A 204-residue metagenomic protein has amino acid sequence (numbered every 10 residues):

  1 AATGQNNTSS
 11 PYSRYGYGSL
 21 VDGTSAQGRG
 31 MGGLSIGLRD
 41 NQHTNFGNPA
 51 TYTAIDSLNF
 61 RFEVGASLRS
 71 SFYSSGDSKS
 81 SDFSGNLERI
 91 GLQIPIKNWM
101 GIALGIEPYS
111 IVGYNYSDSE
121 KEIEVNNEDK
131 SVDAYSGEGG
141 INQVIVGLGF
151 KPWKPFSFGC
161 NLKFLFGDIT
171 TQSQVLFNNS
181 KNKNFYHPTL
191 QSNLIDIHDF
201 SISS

Functional and structural regions predicted by a protein language model:
T3-S204: Subset of outer-membrane beta-barrel
